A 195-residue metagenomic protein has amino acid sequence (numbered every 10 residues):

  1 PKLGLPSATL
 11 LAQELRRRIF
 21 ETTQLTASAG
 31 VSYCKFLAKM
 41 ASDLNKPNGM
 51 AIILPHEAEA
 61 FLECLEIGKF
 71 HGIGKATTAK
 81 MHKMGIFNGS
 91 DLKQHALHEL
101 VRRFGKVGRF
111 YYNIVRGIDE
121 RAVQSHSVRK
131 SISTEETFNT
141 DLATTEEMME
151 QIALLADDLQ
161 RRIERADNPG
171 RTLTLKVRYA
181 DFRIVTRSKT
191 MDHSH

Functional and structural regions predicted by a protein language model:
P1-R103, V107-R109, V123, R161: Gly/Gly-Pro- and Ser/Thr-rich, intrinsically disordered tail segments characteristic of DNA damage-repair and tolerance
T77, H82-H195: DNA-contacting surface of Y-family translesion DNA polymerases
